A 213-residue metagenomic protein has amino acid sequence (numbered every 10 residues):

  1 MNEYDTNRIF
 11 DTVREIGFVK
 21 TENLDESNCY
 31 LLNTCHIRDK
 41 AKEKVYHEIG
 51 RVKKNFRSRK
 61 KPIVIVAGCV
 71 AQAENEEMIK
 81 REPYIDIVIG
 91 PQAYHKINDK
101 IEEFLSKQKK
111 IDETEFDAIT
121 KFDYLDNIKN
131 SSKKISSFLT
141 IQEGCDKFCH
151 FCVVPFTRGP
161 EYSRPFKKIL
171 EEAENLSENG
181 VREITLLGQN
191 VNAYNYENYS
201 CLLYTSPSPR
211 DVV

Functional and structural regions predicted by a protein language model:
M1-Y194: Proteins enriched for Cys/Gly/acidic motifs involved in redox and nucleic-acid/cofactor modification
Y46-E48, S200-L203: Charged helix-capping and loop-helix junction motifs
N195-Y199: Short glycine/threonine-rich loop-to-helix capping motif typified by GTGT followed within a few residues by an Asp-Pro
Y204-V213: Single conserved hydrophobic/aromatic residue that forms the stacking wall/gate of nucleotide- or nucleobase-binding
